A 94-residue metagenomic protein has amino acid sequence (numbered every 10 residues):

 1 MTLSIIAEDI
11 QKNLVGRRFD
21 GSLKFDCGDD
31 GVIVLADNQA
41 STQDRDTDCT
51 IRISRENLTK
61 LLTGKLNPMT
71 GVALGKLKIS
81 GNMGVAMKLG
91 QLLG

Functional and structural regions predicted by a protein language model:
M1-G94: Feature captures hydrophobic
